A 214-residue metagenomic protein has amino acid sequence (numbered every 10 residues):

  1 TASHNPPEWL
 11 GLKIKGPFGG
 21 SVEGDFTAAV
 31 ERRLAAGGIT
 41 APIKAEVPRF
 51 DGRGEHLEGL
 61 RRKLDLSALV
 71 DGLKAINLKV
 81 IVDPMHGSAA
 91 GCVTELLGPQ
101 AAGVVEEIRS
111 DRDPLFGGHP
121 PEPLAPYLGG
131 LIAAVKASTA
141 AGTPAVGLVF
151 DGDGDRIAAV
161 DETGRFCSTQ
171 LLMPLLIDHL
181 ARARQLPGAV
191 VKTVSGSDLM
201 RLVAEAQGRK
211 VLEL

Functional and structural regions predicted by a protein language model:
T1-W9, V135-F166, R209-E213: Glycine-rich phosphate-binding loop
A2-S3, G19, T27, S110 (+4 more regions): Short, ordered loop/turn segments at secondary-structure junctions
S3-N5, M85-A90, G154-D155, G196-D198: Gly/Ser/Thr-rich loops at beta-strand to alpha-helix junctions that form or flank small-molecule/cofactor-binding
H4, L60, D83, L128-I132 (+4 more regions): Buried hydrophobic positions in well-ordered alpha/beta secondary-structure cores of metabolic enzymes
E8-G142: Gly/Ser/Thr-enriched, mixed-charge loops and adjacent short helices that form phosphate/oxyanion-binding elements
E8-P17, C92-T94, D155-L175, M200-R201: Short Gly/Thr/Asp-enriched flexible loops that form oxyanion-binding sites at enzyme active sites
A29-R62, E162-L214: Proline/glycine-rich low-complexity loops and linkers
K79, G147, A189: Hydrophobic "anchor" residues on beta-strands that sit immediately upstream of conserved functional sites
